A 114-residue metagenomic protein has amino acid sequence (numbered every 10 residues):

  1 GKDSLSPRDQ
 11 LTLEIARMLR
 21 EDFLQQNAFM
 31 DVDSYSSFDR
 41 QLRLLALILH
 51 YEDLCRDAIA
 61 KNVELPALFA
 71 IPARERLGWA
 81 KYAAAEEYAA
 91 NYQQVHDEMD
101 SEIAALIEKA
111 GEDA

Functional and structural regions predicted by a protein language model:
K2-A114: Conserved catalytic/coupling modules of large nucleotide/cofactor-utilizing molecular machines
